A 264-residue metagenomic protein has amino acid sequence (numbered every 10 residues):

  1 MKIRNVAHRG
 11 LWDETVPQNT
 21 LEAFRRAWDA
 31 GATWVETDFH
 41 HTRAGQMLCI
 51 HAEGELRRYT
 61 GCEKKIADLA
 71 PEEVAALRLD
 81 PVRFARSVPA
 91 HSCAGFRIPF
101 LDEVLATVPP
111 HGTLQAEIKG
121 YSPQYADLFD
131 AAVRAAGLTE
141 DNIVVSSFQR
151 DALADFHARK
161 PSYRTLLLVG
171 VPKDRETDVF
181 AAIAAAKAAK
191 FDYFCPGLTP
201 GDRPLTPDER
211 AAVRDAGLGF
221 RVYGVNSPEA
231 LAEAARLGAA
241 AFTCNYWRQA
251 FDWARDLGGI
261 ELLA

Functional and structural regions predicted by a protein language model:
M1-A264: Phosphate-group recognition and catalysis centered on beta-loop-alpha active-site segments
